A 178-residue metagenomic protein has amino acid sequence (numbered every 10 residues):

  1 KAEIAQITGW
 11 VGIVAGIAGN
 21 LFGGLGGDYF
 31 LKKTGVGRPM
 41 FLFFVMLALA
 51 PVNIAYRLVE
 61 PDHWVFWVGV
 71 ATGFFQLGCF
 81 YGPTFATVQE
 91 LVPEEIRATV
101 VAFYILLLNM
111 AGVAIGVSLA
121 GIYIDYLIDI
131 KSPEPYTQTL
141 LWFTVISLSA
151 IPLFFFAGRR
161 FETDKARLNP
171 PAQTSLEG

Functional and structural regions predicted by a protein language model:
K1-Q6, E94-Y104: Loop-to-transmembrane helix entry/capping segments in MFS-fold secondary transporters and related SLC/MFSD carriers
K1-V14, V65, P135-L141: Loop-to-transmembrane helix entry
G26-G27, L31, L119-D129: Interfacial helix-cap and linker-helix signal at transmembrane-aqueous boundaries of multi-pass secondary transporters
D28-V45: Cytoplasmic membrane-interface "Motif A"-like loop-to-helix N-cap segments of 12-TM Major Facilitator Superfamily
G37-M40, I122-S147: A membrane-interface helix-boundary motif in multi-pass transporters
A50-V59, L141-Q173: Multi-pass alpha-helical transporter architecture, strongest for 12-TM Major Facilitator/SLC carriers used
H63-Y81: Hydrophobic core of transmembrane alpha-helices in multi-pass small-molecule transporters, especially MFS/SLC-type
C79-V92: Intracellular juxtamembrane helix-capping segments at the cytosolic ends of symmetry-related transmembrane helices
